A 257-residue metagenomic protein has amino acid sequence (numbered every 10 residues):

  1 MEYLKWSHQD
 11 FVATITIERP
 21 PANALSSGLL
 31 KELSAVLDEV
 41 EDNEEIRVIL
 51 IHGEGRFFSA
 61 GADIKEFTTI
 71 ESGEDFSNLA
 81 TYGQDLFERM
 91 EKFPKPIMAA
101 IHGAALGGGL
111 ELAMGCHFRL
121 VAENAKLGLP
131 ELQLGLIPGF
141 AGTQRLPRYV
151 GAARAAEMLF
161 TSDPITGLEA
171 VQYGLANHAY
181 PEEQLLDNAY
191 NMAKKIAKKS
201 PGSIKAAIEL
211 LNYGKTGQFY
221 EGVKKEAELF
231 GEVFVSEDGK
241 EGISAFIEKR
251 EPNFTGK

Functional and structural regions predicted by a protein language model:
M1-E54, E88: Conserved CoA-thioester-binding segment of acyl-CoA-metabolizing enzymes
Y3-K5, E32, G53-R89, A105 (+1 more regions): Glycine- (often His-adjacent) and acidic-residue-rich active-site loop that binds/positions the CoA thioester
I15, L33, I51, D63 (+4 more regions): Terminal peptide-recognition signature
G28-E32, Y82, R89, N188 (+4 more regions): Charged catalytic carboxylate motif
R89-G202, E232-S236, E241-S244, R250: Crotonase-fold acyl-CoA enzyme core
E251-K257: Short C-terminal tail/terminal secondary-structure segment of NAD(P)H-dependent dehydrogenase/reductase domains
